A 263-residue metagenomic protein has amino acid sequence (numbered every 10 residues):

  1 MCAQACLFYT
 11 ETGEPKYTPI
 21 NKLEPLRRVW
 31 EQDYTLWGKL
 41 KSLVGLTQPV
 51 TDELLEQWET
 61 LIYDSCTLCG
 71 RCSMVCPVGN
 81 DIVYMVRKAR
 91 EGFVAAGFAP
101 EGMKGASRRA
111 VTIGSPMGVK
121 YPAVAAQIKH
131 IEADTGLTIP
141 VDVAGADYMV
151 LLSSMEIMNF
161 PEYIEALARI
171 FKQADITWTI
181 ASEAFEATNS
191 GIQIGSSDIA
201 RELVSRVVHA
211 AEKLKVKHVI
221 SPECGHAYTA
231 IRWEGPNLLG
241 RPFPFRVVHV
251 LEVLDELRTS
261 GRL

Functional and structural regions predicted by a protein language model:
M1-G45: N-terminal cysteine/histidine-rich coordination modules
Q4-C6, I128-H130, I199, G225 (+1 more regions): A short linear-motif detector with a strong N-terminal bias
L7, E24, E186, S190 (+2 more regions): Flexible, active-site-adjacent loop/turn segments at secondary-structure boundaries
T12-E14, G136-L137, G235-G240, R262: Intrinsically disordered, low-complexity boundary segments flanking structured domains
P19, V143-A144, G240-F243: A generic structural signal for short, non-catalytic loop/turn and secondary-structure boundary residues
R27-P222, H226-A230, E234-G235: Iron-sulfur-cluster electron-transfer modules
G240-L263: Short, flexible loop segments at boundaries between secondary-structure elements
